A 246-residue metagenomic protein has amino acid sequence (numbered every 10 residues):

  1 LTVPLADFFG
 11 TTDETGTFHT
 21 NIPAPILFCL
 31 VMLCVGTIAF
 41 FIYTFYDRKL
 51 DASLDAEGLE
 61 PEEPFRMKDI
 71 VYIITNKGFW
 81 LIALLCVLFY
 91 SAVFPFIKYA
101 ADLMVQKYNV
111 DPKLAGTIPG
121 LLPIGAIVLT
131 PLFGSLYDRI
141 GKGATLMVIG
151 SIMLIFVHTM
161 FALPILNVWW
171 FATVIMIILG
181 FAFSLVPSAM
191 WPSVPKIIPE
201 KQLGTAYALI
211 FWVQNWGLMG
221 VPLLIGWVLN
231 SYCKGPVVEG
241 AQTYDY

Functional and structural regions predicted by a protein language model:
L1, V87, G120-I124, A208-W216: Transmembrane alpha-helical cores of Major Facilitator Superfamily
L1-D47: Helix-loop-helix hairpin linking two adjacent transmembrane segments in secondary transporters
T2-G10, A101, F133, V221-L229: Small-residue (Gly/Pro/Ala) motifs that create kinks and tight helix-helix packing interfaces
I42-K68: Flexible cytoplasmic inter-helical loops of multi-pass small-molecule transporters
N76-I127, P187, W191, V221-P222: Extracytoplasmic gate region of multi-pass secondary transporters
L129-K142, L229: Helix-to-loop junctions at the C-terminal end of transmembrane segments in multipass secondary transporters
G143-S193: C-terminal transmembrane helical hairpin of 12-TM major facilitator-type secondary transporters
E200-K234: A late C-terminal transmembrane helix in Major Facilitator Superfamily
